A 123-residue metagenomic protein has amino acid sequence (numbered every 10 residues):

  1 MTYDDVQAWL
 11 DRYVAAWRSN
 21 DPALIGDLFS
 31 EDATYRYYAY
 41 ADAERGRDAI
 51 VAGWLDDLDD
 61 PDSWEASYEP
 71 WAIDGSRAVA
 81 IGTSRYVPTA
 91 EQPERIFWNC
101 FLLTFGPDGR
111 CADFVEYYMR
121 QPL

Functional and structural regions predicted by a protein language model:
M1-E31: Short, low-complexity N-terminal intrinsically disordered segments enriched in polar/charged residues
T2-D5, V51-L123: A beta-strand edge to alpha-helix "cap/lid" segment located at domain peripheries
V14, A39, P70-A72: Structured beta->alpha junctions
A16-S19, S30-T34, V51, S63-S67: Short acidic/polar alpha-helix capping motifs at helix-coil junctions
F29, Y37-A39, W54, P107: Generic secondary-structure microfeatures
T34-E44, L58-D59, Y117: A short gly/proline-enriched turn/hairpin at secondary-structure junctions
